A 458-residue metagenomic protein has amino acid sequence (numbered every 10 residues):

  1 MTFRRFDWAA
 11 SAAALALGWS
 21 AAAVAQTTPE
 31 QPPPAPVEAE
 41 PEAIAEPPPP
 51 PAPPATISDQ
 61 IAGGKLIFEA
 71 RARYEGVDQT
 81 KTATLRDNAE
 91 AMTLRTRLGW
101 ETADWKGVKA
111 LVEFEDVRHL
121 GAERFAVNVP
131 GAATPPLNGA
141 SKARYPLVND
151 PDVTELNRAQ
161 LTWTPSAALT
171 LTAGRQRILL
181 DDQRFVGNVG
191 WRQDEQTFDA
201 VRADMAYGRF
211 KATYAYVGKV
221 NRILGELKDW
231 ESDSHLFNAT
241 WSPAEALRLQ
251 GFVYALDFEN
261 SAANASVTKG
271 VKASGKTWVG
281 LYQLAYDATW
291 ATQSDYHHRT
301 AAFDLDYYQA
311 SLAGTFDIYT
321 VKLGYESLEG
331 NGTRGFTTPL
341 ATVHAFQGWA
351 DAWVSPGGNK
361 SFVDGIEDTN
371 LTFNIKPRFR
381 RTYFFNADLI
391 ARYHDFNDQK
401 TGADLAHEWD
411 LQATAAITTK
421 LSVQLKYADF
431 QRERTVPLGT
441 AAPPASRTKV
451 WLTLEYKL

Functional and structural regions predicted by a protein language model:
M1-W105, D317-Y325, L458: N-terminal periplasmic/intermembrane-space "pro-region" immediately following the signal or transit peptide
F68, A173, A413: Conserved, mostly hydrophobic/aromatic
E75-L94, D104-Q160, P165-A167, I178-R192 (+4 more regions): Surface-exposed loop and membrane-interface regions of Gram-negative outer-membrane beta-barrel proteins
A167-L171, F185, V189-G335, T369-L371 (+6 more regions): Signature for the C-terminal beta-barrel architecture of outer-membrane proteins
T337-D364: Flexible internal linker/loop segments at domain or repeat junctions
N359-F396, L438: Exposed, low-structure sequence patches enriched in small/polar residues
L371, A445-L458: Outer-membrane beta-barrel "beta-signal"
T414-K426: C-terminal closing repeat unit and adjoining cap/tail of repeat-based domains
